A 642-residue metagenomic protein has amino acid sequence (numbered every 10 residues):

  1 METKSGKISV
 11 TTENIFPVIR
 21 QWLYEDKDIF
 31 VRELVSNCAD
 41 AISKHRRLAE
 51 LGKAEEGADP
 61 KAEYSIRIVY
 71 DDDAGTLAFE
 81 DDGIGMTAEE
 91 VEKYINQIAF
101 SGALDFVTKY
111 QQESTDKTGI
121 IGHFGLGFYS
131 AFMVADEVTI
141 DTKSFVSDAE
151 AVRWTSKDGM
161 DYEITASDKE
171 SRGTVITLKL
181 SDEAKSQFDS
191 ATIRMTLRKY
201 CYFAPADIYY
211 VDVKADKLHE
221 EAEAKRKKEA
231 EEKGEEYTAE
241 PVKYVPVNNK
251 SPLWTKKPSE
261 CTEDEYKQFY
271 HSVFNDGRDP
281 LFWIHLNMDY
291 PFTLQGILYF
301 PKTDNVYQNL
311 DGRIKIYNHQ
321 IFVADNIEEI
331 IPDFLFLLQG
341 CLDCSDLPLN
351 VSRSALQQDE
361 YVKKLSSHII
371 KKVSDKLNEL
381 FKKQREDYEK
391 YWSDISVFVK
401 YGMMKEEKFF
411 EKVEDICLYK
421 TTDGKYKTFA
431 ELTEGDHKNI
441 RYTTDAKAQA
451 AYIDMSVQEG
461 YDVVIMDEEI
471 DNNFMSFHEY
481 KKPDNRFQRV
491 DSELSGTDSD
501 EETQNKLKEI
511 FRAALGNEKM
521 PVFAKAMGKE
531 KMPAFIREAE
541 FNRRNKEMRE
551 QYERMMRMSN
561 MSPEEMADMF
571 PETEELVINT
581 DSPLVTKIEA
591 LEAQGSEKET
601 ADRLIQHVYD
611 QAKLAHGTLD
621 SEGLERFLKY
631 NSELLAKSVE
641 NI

Functional and structural regions predicted by a protein language model:
M1-F188, M195: GHKL (Bergerat-fold) ATPase N-terminal catalytic module, capturing the glycine-rich phosphate-binding loop and acidic
I120, V138-D161, S181-K185, A191-I642: GHKL/Bergerat-fold ATPase module in large chromosome/replication-associated machines
